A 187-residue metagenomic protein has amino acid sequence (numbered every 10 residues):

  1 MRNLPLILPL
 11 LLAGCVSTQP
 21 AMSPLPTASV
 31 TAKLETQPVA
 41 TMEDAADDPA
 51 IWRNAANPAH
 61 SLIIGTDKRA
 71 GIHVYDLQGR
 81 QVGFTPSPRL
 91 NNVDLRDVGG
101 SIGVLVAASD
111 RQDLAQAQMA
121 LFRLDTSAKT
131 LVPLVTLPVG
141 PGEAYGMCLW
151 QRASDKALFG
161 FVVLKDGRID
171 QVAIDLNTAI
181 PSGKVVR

Functional and structural regions predicted by a protein language model:
L4-P5, V39: Hydrophobic alpha-helical context, especially transmembrane and signal-peptide helices
P5-G14: Bacterial N-terminal signal peptides
V16-R187: Sequence/structural signature of beta-propeller domains
